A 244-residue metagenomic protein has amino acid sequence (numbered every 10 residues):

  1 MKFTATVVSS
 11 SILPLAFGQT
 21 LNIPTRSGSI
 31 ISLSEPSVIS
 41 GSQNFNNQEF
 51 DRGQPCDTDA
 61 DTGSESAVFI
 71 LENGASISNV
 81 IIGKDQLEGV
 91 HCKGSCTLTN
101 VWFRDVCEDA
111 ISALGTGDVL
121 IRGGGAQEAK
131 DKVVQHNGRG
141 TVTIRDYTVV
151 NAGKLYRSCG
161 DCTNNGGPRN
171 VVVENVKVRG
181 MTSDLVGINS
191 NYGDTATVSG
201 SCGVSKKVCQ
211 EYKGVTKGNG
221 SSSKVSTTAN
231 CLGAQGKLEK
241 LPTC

Functional and structural regions predicted by a protein language model:
M1-T20: Fungal secretory targeting signals
S11-L13, S29, P36, S42: Serine/proline-rich low-complexity intrinsically disordered segments, especially terminal tails, linkers
L15, V80-K84, V101: Generic N-terminal helix/loop capping motif
Q19-S37, N47-T62, V90-C244: Extracellular beta-rich repeat passengers
S40-E49, G53, G63-A67, L71-E88: LRR N-terminal entry segment and analogous cap-like coil->beta motifs
